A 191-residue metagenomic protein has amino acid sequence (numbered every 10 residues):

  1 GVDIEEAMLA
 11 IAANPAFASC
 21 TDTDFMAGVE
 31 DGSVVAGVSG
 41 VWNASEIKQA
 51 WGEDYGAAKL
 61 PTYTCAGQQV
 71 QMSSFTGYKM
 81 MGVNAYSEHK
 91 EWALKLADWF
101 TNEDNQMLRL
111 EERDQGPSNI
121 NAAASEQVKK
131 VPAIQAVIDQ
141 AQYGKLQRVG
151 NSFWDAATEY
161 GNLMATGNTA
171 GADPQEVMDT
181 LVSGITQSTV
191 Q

Functional and structural regions predicted by a protein language model:
G1-D22: Glycine-centered hinge/linker elements that transmit conformational signals in sensory and ligand-binding systems
E6-L9, A27, S45, E91-D98 (+4 more regions): Solvent-exposed, polar/charged alpha-helical surfaces in well-ordered, non-transmembrane soluble domains, broadly
T23-S33, G37, N162, T169: Short helices/loops that flank or line small-molecule/ion binding pockets
F25-V29, V34, N43-E46, A93 (+1 more regions): Short, hydrophobic alpha-helical packing/hinge segments within bilobed ligand-binding/sensory domains
V35-G40, G56-A58: Paired acidic/hydrophobic, glycine-rich loop segments that form the ligand-binding mouth/hinge of periplasmic-binding
N43-A50, T186: Pocket-flanking alpha-helical
Q49-E112: Extracytoplasmic/periplasmic substrate-recognition and gating elements
I138-Q191: Conserved C-terminal helix/tail region of periplasmic/extracytoplasmic solute-binding proteins
